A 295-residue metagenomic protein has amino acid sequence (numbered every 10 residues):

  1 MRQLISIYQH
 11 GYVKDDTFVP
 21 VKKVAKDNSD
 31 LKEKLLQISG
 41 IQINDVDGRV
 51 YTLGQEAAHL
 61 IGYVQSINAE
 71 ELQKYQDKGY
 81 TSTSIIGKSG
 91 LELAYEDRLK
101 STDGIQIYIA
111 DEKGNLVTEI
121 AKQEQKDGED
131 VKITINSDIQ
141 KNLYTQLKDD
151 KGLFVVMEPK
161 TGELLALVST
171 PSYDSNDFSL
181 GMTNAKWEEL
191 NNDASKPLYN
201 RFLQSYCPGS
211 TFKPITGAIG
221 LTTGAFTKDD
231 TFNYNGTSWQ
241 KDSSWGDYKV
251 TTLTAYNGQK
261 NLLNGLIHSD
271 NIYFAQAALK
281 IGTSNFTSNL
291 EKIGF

Functional and structural regions predicted by a protein language model:
M1-L153, V168, Y173-N200, S205: Extracytoplasmic/periplasmic proteins that interact with beta-lactams or build/remodel peptidoglycan
N115, G162-E163: Residue-level signal for well-ordered, solvent-exposed loop/turn and beta-edge residues enriched in charged/polar side
K122-T161, L167, S179-F295: Active-site loop and adjoining helix of the penicillin-binding protein/serine DD-peptidase-beta-lactamase fold
